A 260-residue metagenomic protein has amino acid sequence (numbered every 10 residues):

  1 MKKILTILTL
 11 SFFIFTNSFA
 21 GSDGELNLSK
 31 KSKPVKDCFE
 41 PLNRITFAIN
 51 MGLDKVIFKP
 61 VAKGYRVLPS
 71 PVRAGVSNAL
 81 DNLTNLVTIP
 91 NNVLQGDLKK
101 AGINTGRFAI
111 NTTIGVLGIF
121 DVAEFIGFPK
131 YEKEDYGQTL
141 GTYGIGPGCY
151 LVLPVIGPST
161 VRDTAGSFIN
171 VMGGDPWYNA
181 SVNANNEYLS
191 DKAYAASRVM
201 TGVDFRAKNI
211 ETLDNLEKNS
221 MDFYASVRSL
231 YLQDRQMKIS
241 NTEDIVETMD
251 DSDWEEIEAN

Functional and structural regions predicted by a protein language model:
M1-I4: Positively charged n-region of N-terminal signal peptides that target proteins for export
I7-I14: Bacterial N-terminal signal peptides
F15-A20: Sec/Tat signal peptide C-region and signal peptidase I cleavage site
G21, E25-K30, Y143-N260: A structured, mid-to-C-terminal "fold-capping" secondary-structure block
N27-N43: Disorder-to-helix initiation segments
P41-L42, P71-N78, A101-N111: Alpha-helical scaffold segments that form or flank carboxylate-/histidine-based iron centers
V56-A74, I126, G137: Membrane interface segments of multi-pass transport proteins and intramembrane proteases
N82, I89-V161: Mid-length scaffold segments of soluble, non-membrane domains
